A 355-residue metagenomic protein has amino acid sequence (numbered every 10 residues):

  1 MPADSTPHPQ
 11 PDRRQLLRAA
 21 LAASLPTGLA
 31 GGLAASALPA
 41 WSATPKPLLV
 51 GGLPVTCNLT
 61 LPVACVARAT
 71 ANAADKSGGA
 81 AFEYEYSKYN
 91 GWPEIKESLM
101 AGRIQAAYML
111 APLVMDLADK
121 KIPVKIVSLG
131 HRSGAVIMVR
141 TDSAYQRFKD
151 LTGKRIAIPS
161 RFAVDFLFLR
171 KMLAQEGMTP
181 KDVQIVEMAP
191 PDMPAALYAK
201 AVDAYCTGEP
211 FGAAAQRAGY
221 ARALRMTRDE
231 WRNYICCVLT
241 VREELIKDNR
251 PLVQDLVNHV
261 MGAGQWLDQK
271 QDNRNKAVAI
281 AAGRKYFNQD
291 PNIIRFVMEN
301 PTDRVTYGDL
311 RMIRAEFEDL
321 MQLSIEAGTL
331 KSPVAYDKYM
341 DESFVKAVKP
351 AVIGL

Functional and structural regions predicted by a protein language model:
M1-Q15, A19-T27, L38: N-terminal secretory signal peptides
L25, L29, R228-C236, N292-I294: A glycine-rich, aromatic-flanked flexible loop/lid motif
G32-S42: Signal peptide processing junction and immediate N-terminal pro/mature segment of secreted/exported proteins
W41-T179, Q184-E187, D203-E209, Y220 (+2 more regions): Short, glycine-/small- and polar/acidic-enriched structural segments that line small-molecule recognition paths
E97, A101, M115, K149 (+7 more regions): Solvent-exposed, polar/charged alpha-helical surfaces in well-ordered, non-transmembrane soluble domains, broadly
P112, S143, D192-K285: Pocket-lining segment of extracytoplasmic ligand-binding domains
K247-S332: Secondary-structure end/capping motifs
L320-L355: Conserved C-terminal helix/tail region of periplasmic/extracytoplasmic solute-binding proteins
